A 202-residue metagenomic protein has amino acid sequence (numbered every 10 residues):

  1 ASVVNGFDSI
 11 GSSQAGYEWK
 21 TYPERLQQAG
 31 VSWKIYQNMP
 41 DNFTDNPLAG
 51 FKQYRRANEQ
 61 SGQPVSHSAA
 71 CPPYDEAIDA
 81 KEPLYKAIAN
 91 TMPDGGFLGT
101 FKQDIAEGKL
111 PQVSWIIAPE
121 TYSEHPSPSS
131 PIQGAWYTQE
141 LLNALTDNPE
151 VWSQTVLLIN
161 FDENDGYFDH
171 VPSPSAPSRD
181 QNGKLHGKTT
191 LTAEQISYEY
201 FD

Functional and structural regions predicted by a protein language model:
A1-D202: N-terminal pro-sequences and low-complexity stem/linker regions of secreted or lumenal proteins
